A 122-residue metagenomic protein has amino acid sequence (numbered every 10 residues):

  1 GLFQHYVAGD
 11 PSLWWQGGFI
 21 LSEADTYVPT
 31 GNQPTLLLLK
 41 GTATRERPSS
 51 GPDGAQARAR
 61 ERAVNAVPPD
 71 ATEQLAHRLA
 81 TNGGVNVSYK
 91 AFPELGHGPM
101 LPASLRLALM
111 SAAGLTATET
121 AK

Functional and structural regions predicted by a protein language model:
G1-K122: Non-catalytic cap/lid and distal C-terminal segments of serine-dependent acyl enzymes
